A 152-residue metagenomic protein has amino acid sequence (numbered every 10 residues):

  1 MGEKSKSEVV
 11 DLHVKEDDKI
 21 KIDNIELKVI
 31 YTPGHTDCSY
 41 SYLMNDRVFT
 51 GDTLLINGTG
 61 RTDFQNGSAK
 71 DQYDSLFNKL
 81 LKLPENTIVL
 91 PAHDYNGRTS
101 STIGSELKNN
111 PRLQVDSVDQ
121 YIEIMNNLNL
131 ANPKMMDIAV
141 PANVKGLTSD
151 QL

Functional and structural regions predicted by a protein language model:
M1-K28, K108-D116, N127: Active-site HxH/HxHxD metal-binding segment of metal-dependent hydrolases
K4-S5, H35-T36, D46-V48, T53-L54 (+2 more regions): Active-site metal-binding loops of divalent metal-dependent hydrolases
S7, K15-E16, H35-T36, D74-N78: A generic local structural motif
V14, T32-H35, D52, Q72 (+2 more regions): Divalent metal-coordination and catalytic microenvironments
D17-M44, K82: Core dinuclear metal-dependent hydrolase active-site scaffold
L27-V29, V48-T50, P91: Short hydrophobic-aromatic micro-motifs
D52, G60-E85: A contiguous pocket-lining binding segment that forms or flanks enzyme active sites
D74-L152: Accessory terminal helices/loops
